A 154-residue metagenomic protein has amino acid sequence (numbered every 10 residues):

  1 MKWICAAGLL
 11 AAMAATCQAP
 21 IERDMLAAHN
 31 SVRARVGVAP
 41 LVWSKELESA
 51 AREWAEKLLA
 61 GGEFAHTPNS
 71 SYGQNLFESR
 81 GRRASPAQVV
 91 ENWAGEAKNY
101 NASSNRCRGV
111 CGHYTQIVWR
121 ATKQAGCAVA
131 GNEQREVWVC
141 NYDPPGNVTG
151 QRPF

Functional and structural regions predicted by a protein language model:
M1-I4: Positively charged n-region of N-terminal signal peptides that target proteins for export
A7-C17: Hydrophobic h-region of N-terminal signal peptides that target proteins for export in Gram-negative bacteria
A7-L9, R23, H66, I117 (+1 more regions): Generic marker of residues within folded, mature protein domains
A11-A12, H29-N30, A97, R106: Generic signal for short, ordered secondary-structure residues within or immediately flanking folded domains
C17-G73: Short, well-ordered surface patches within globular domains
N69-Y72, R80-F154: Disulfide-stabilized extracellular recognition modules
